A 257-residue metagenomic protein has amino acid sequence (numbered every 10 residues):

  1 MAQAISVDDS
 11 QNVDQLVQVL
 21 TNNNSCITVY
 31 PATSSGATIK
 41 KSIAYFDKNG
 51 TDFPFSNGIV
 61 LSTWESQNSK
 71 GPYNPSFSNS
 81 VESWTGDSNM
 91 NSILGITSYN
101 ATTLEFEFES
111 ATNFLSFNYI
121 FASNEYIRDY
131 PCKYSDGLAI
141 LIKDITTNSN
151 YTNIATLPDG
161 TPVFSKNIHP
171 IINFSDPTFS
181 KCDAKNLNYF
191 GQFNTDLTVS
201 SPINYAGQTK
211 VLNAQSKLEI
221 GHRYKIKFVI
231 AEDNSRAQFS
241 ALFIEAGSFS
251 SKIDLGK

Functional and structural regions predicted by a protein language model:
A2-K257: Aromatic (Trp/Tyr/Phe) and Gly/Pro-enriched flexible surface segments
